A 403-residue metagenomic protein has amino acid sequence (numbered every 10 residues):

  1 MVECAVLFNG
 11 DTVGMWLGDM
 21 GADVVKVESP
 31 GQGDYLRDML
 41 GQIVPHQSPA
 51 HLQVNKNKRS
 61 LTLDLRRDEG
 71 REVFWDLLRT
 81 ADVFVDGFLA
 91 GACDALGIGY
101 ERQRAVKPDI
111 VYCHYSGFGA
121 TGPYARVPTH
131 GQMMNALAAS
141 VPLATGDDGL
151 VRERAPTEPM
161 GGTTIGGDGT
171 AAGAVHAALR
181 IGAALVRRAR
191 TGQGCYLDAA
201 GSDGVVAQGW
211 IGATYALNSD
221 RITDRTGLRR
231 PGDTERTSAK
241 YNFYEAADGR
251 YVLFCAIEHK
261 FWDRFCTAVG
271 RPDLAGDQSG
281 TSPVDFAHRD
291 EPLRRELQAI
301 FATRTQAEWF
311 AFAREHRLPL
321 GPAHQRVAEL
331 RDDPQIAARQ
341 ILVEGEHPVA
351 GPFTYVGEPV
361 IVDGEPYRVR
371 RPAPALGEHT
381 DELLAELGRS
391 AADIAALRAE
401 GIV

Functional and structural regions predicted by a protein language model:
M1-P30: N-terminal phosphate-binding or glycine-rich loops at protein starts, especially the Walker A/P-loop of NTPases
V2, H46-A105: A structured beta-alpha segment of the ubiquitous adenosine-cofactor-binding alpha/beta core
N9-M20, D94-A256: Active-site-adjacent "lid/gating" segments in soluble enzymes
L17, K58, V85, Q103 (+9 more regions): Residue-level signal for nonpolar/aromatic packing positions in well-ordered secondary structure
D19-S60: Glycine-rich phosphate-binding loop and adjoining beta1-alpha1-beta2 segment of Rossmann-like nucleotide-binding folds
T234-E235, K240-H316, L320: Aromatic-enriched alpha-helical interface/lid elements that frame and gate functional surfaces
R314-Q335: Conserved PLP cofactor-binding pocket of PLP-dependent enzymes
E346-A396: Flexible, small-/acidic-enriched active-site or ligand-binding loops
